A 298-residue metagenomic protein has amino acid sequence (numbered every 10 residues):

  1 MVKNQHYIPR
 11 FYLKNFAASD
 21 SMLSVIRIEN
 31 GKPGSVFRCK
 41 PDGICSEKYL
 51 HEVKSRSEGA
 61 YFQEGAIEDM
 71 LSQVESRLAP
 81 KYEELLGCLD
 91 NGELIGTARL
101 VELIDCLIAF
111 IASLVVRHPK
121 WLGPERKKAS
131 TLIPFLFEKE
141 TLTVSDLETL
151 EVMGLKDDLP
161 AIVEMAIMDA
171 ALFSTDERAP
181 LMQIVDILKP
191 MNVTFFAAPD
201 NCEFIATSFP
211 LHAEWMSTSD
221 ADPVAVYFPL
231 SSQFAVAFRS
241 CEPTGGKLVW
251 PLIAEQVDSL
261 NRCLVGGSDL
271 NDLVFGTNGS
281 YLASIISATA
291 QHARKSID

Functional and structural regions predicted by a protein language model:
M1-N4, I8-D298: Alpha-helical structural context detector biased toward long hydrophobic helices
